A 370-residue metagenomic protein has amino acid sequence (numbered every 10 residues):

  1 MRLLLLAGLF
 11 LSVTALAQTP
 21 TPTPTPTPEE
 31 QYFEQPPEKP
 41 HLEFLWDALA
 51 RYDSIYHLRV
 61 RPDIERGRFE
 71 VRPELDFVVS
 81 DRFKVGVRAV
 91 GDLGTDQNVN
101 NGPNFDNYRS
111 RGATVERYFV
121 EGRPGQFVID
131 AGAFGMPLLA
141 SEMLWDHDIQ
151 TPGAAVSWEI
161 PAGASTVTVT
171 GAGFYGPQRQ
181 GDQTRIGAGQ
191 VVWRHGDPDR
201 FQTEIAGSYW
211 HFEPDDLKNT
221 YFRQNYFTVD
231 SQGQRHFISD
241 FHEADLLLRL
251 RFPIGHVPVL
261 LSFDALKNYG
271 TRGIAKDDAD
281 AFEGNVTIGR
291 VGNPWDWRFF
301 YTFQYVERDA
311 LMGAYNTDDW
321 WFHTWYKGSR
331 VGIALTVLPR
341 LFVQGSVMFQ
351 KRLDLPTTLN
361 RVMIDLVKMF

Functional and structural regions predicted by a protein language model:
L4-T14: Bacterial N-terminal signal peptides
Q18-I129, W158-A164, G196, G328-L338 (+2 more regions): Beta-barrel outer-membrane channel/assembly domains of diderm bacteria
L49, F134, A172-G176, L266-N268 (+1 more regions): Short strand-loop junctions, especially beta-strand C-caps/beta-turns that link beta-sheets to coils or alpha-helices
S54-L58, N100-P103, L138-L139, G173 (+2 more regions): Extracytoplasmic loops and strand-loop junctions of Gram-negative outer membrane beta-barrel proteins
R61-G67, D106-G112, L144-Q150, Q180-I186 (+4 more regions): Replace "Gram-negative outer membrane beta-barrel proteins" with "bacterial and organellar outer membrane beta-barrel
E65-F212, E283-G313: Outer membrane beta-barrel
P198-G328: Detector for outer-membrane/organellar transmembrane beta-barrel domains, recognizing the amphipathic beta-strand
